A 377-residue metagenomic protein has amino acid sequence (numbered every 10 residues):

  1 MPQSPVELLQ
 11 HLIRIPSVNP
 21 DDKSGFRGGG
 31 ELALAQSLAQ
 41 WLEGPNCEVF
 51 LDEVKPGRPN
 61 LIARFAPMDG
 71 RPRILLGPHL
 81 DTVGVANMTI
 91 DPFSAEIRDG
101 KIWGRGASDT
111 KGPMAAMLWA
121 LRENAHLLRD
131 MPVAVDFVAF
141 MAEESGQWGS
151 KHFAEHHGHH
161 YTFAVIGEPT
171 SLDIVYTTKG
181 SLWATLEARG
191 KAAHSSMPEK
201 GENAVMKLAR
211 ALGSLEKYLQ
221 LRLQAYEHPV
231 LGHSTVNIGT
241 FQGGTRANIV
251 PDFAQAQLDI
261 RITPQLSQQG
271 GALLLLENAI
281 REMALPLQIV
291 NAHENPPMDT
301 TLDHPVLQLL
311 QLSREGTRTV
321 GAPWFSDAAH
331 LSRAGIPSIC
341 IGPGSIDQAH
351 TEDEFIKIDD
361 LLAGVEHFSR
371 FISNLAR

Functional and structural regions predicted by a protein language model:
M1-A107, H126-M131, S345: Acidic/His- and Gly-rich active-site-bordering loop/insert found across diverse amide/peptide-bond hydrolases
V6, L32-Q36, M114, L273-E277 (+1 more regions): Short, surface-exposed alpha-helical segments at coil->helix boundaries
E53, Y176, W183-R377: Metal-dependent amide/peptide-bond hydrolase catalytic core, centered on the "pita-bread" metallohydrolase fold
P56-R58, T170-S171, W324-F325: Short acidic loop-to-helix transition motifs that present clustered carboxylates
P59, S145-Q147, D173, P297 (+1 more regions): Generic structural signal for helix capping and beta-alpha/helix-loop junctions
P72-I74, K101, D136, T162-V165 (+2 more regions): Structural motif
D81-V83, A142-E144, K191, T263-Q265: Short coil/turn motifs at secondary-structure junctions
R98-I102, S108, G112-K217, D353-A363: Fold-level recognition of mixed alpha/beta catalytic cores in primary-metabolism enzymes, strongest
